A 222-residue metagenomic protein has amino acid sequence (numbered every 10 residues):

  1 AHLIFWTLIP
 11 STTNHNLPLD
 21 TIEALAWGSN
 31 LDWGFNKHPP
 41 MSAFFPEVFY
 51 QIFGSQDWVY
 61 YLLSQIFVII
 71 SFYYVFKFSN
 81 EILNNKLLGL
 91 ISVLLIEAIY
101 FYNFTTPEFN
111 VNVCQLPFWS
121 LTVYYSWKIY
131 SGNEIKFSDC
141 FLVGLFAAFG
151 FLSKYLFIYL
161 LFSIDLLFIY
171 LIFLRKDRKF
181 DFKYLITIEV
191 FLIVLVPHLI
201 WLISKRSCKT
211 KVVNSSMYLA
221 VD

Functional and structural regions predicted by a protein language model:
A1-L17, E189-L202: Transmembrane signal-anchor helices characteristic of membrane glycosylation enzymes that use polyprenol
I9-A24, G34-V48, G54-V59, N112 (+1 more regions): Extracytoplasmic catalytic/substrate-binding loops of multi-pass membrane glycan-assembly enzymes
N30, D139-Y155, F191: Membrane-interface alpha helices of multi-pass inner-membrane proteins
L62-L83, A98, S120-Y125: Transmembrane-helix motifs of polytopic, lipid-linked glycan transferases
N80-L83, T122-L142, G150: Membrane-interface transmembrane helices that cradle and orient dolichyl/undecaprenyl
G89-Y100, A147, F151: Short helix- or helix-capping micro-motifs that position conserved polar/aromatic residues at function-defining sites
F104-Q115: Short acidic/glycine- and proline-prone juxtamembrane loop motifs at membrane-interface regions of multi-pass membrane
F149, L160-D222: Transmembrane-lumen/periplasm boundary regions of multi-pass, lipid-linked membrane glycan transferases
